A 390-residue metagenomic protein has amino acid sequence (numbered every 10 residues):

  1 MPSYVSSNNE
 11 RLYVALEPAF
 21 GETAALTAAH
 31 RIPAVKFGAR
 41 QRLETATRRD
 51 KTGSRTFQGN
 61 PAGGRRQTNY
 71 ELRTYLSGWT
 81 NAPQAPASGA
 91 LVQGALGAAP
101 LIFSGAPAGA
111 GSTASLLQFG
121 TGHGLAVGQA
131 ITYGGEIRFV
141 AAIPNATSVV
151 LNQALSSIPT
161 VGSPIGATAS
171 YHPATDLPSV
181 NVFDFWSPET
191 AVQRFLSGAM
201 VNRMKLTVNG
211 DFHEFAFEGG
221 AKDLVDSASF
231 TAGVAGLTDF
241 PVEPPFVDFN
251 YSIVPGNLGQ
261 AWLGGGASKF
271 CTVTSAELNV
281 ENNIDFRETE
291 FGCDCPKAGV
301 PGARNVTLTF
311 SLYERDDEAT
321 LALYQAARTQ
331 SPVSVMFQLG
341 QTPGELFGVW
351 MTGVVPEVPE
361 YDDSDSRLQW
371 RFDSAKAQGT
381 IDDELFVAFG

Functional and structural regions predicted by a protein language model:
M1-G390: Signature of extracytoplasmic/envelope-associated structural regions
